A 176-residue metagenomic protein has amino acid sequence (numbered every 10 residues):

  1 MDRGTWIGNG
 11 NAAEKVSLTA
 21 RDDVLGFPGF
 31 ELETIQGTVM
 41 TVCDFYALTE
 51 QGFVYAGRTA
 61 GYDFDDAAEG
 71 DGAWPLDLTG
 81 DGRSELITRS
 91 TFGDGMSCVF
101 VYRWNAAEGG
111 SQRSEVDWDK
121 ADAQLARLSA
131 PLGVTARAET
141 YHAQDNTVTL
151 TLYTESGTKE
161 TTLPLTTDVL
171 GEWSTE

Functional and structural regions predicted by a protein language model:
M1-V24, G61-F64: Short N-terminal edge-element motif at the start of the domain
K15-E31, P75-D81: Acidic, divalent-cation-chelating loop motifs in proteins
I35-E176: Acidic, small-residue rich beta-repeat scaffolds with periodic aromatic anchors
